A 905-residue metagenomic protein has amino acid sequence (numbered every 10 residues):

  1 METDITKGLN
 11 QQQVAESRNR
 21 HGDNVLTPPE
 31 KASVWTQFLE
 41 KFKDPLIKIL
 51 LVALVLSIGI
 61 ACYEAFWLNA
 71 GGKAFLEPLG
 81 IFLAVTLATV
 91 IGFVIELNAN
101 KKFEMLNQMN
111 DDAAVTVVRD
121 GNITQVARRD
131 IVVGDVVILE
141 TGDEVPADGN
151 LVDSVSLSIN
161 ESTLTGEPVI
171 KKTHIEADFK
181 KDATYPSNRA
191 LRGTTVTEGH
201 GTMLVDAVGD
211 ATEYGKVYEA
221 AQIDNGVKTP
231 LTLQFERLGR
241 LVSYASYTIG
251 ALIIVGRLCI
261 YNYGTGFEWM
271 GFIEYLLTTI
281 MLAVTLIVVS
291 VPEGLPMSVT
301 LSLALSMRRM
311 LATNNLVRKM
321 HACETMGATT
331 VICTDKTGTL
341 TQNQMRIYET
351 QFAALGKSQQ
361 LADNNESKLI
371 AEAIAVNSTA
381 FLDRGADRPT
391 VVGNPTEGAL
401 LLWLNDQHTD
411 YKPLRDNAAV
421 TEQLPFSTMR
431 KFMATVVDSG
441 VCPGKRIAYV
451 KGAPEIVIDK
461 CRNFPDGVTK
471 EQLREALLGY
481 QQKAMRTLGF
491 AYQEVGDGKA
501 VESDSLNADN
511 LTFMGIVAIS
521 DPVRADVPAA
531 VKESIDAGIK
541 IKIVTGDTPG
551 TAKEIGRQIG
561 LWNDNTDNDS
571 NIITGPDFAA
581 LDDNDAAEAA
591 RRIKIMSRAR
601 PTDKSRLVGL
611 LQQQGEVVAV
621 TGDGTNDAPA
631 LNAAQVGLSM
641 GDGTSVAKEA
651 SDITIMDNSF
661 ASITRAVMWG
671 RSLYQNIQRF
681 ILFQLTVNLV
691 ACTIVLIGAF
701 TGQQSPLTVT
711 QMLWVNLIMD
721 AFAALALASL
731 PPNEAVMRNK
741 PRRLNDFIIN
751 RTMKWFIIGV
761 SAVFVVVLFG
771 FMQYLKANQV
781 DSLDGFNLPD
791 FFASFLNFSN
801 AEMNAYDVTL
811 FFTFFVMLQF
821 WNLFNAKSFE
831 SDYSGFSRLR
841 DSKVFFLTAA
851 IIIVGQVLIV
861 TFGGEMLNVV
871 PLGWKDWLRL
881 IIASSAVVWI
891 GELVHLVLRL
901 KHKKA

Functional and structural regions predicted by a protein language model:
M1-P741, D746-I749, F812, F829-A905: Conserved cytosolic headpiece of P-type ATPases
F66-L68, F756-F771, M817: Alpha-helical transmembrane segments of multi-pass integral membrane proteins
W67-N69, G266-Y275, N778-E802, P871: Membrane-interfacial helical/loop segments at transmembrane boundaries in membrane proteins
T165, V780, G785-L788, K827-S831: Active/binding-pocket-proximal capping segment
C259-G266, F769-P789, T861-G864: Membrane-helix interface motif
M719, Y806-F824: Generic alpha-helical transmembrane segments
L744-A762, F798-L810, L839-S842: Membrane-water interface at loop-to-transmembrane-helix junctions
